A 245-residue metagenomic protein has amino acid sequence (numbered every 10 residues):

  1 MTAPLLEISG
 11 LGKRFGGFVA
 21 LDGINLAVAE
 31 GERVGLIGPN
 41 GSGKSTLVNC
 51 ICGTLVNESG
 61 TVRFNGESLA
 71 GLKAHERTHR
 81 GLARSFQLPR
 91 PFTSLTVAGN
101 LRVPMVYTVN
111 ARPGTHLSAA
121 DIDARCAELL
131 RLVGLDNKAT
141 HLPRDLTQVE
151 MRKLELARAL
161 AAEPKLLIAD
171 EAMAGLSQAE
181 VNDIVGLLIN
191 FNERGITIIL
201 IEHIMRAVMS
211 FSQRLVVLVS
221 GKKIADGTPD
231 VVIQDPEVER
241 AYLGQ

Functional and structural regions predicted by a protein language model:
T2-Q245: Glycine-rich phosphate-binding loops of nucleotide-dependent enzymes
